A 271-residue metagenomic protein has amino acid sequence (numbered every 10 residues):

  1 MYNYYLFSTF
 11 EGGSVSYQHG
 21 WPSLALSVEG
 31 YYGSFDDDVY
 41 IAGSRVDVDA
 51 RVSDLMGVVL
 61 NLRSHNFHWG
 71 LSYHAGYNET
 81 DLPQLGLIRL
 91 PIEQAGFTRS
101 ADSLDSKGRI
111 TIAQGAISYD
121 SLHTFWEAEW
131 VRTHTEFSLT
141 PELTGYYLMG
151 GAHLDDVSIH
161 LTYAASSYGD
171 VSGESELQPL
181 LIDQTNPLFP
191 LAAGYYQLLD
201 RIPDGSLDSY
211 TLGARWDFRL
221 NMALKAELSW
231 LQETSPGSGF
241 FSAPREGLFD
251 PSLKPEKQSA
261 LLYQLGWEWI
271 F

Functional and structural regions predicted by a protein language model:
M1, G33-S44, G76-T80, V131-F137 (+2 more regions): Sequence/structural signature of outer-membrane beta-barrel proteins
M1-V59: Surface-exposed coil loops of outer-membrane beta-barrel proteins
F7, V48-V52, V59, R63 (+3 more regions): Short, contiguous, pocket-lining structural segments that sit at or immediately flank catalytic/ligand-binding sites
F10, S53-L55, N66, I112 (+2 more regions): Short beta-strand-initiation
Y17, G30-S34, L62, Y73-A75 (+1 more regions): Short, structured patches in soluble enzyme cores that scaffold and shape functional sites
G20-V28, R63-G70, Y119, N221: Short loop/turn motifs that connect adjacent beta-strands in outer-membrane beta-barrel proteins
V46-G86: Loop-centered beta-sheet repeat module
G86-F271: Outer-membrane beta-barrel pore domains
